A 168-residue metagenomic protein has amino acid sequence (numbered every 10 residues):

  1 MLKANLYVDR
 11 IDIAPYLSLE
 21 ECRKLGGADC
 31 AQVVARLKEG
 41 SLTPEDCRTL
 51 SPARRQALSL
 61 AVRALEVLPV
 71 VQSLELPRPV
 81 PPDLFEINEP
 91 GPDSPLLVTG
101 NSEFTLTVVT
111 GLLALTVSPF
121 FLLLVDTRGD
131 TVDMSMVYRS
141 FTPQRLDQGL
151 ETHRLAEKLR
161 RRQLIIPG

Functional and structural regions predicted by a protein language model:
M1-V8, Y16-G168: Conserved mixed alpha/beta catalytic, RNA-binding, or beta-rich assembly cores of soluble enzyme, regulatory
